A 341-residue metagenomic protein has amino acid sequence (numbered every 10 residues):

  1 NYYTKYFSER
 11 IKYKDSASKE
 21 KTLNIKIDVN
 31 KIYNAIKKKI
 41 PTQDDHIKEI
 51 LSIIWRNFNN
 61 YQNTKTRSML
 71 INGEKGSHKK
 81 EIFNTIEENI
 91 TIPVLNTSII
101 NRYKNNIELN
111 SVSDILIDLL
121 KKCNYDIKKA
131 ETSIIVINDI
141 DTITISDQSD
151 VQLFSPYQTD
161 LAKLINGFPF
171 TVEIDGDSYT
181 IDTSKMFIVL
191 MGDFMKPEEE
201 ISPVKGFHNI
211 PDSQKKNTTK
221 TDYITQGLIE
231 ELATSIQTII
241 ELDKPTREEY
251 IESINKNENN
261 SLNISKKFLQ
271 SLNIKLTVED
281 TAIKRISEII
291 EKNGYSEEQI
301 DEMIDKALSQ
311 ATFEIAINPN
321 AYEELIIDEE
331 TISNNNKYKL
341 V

Functional and structural regions predicted by a protein language model:
Y3-I40: Conserved ASCE P-loop NTPase core motifs with emphasis on AAA+ ATPases
I25-R67: Pre-Walker A (pre-P-loop) alpha-helix and adjacent loop at the N terminus of AAA/AAA+ ATPase modules, a conserved
N30-I36, Q270-E291: Short conserved motifs of the RecA-like P-loop NTPase core
K65-T97: Walker A/P-loop
N72-G73, E81-N84, I117-I127, T142-S253 (+1 more regions): Canonical AAA+ ATPase core
K75-S77, N89, I100-K104, I140-T144 (+7 more regions): Conserved nucleotide-binding/hydrolysis micro-motifs of P-loop NTPases
T97-K129: Short glycine-rich substrate-engagement loop in P-loop NTPases that contacts/grips substrate
V189, E288-V341: C-terminal engagement/docking regions of AAA+ P-loop ATPases
